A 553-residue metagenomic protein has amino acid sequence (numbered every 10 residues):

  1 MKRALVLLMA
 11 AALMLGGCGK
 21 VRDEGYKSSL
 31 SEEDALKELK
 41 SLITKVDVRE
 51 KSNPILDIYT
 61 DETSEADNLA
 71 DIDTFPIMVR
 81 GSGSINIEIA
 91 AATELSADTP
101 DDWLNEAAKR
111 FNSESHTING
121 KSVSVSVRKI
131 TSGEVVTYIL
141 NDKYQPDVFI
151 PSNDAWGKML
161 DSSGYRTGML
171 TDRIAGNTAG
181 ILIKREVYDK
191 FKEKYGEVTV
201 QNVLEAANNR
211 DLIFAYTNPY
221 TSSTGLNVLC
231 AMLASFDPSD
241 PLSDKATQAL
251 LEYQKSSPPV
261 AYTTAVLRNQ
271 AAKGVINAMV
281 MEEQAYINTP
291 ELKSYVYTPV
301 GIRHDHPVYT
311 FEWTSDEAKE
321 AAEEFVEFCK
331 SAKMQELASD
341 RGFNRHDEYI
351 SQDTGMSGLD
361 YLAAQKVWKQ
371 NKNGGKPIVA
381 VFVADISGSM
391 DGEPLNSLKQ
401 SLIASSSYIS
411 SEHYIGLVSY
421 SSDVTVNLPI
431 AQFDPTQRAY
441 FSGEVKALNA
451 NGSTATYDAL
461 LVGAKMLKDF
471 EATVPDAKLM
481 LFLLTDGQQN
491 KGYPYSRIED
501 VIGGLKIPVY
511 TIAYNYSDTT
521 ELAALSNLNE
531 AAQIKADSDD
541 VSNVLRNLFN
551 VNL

Functional and structural regions predicted by a protein language model:
K20-A70, R80-G83, W313-A384, G388 (+2 more regions): Extracellular/periplasmic juxtamembrane helices and adjacent flexible linkers that interface with membrane partners
D23-N218: N-terminal segment of the mature folded domain
T171-I181, L250, I287-S315, K319 (+1 more regions): Periplasmic-binding protein-like
Y195-A207, I213-T221, A231, P307-N344: Bilobed periplasmic-binding protein/Venus flytrap-like ligand-binding cleft at the lobe interface of extracytoplasmic
D237-Y297: Ligand-binding pocket segment of bilobal, Venus flytrap-like solute-binding proteins
G375-D434, N449, A459-G463, M480-L484 (+1 more regions): Von Willebrand factor
Y414-A447, K465-T473, G492-S496, T519-L528: Short beta-strand-loop
T485-L528, I534-D539, L545-L548: VWA/integrin I-like adhesion module and closely mimicked acidic/polar interface patches used
